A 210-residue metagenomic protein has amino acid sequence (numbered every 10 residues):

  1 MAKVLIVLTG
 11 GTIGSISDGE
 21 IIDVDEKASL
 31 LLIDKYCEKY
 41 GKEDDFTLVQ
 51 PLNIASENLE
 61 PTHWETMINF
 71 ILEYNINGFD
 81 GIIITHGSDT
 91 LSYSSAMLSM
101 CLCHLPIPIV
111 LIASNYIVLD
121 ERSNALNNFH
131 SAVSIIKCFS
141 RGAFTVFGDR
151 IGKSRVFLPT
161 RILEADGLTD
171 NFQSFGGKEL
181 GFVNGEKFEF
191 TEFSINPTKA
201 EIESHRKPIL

Functional and structural regions predicted by a protein language model:
M1-L210: Active-site histidine-anchored catalytic micro-motif
